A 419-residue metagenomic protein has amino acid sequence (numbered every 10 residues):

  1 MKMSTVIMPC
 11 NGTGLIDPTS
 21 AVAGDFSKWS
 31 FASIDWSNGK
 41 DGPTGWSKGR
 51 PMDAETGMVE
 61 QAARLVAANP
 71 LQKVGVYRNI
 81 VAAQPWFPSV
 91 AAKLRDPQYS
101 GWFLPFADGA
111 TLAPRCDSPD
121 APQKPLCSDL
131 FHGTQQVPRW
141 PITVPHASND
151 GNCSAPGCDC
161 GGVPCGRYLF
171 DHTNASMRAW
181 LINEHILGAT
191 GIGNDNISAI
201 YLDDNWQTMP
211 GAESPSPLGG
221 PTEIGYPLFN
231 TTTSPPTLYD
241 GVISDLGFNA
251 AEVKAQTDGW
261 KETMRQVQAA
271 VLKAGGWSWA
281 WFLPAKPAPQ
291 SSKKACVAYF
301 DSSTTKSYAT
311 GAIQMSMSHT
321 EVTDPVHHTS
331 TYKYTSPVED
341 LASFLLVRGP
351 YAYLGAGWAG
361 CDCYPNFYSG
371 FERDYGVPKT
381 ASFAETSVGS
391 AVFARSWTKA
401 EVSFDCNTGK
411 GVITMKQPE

Functional and structural regions predicted by a protein language model:
M1-E419: Glycan-processing catalytic domains of CAZymes
